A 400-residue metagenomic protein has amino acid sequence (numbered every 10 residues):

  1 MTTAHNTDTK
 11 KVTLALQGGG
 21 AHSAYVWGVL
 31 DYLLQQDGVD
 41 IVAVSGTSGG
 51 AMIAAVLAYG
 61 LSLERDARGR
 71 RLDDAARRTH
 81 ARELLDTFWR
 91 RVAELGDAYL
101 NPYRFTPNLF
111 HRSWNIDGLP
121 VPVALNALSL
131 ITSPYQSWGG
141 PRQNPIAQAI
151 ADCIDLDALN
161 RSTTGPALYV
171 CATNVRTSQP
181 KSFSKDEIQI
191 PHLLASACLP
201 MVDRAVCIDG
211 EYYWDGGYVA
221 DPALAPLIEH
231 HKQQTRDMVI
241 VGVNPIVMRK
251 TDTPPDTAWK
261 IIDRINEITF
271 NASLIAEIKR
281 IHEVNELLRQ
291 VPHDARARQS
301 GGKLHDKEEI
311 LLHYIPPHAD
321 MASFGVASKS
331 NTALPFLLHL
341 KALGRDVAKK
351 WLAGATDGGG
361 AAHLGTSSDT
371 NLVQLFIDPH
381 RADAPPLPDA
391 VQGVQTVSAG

Functional and structural regions predicted by a protein language model:
M1-S45, A55-G400: Patatin-like phospholipase
S48: Catalytic nucleophile serine of serine hydrolases, specifically the conserved "nucleophile elbow" pentapeptide
M52: Short alpha-helical segment within the catalytic ATP-binding CA
